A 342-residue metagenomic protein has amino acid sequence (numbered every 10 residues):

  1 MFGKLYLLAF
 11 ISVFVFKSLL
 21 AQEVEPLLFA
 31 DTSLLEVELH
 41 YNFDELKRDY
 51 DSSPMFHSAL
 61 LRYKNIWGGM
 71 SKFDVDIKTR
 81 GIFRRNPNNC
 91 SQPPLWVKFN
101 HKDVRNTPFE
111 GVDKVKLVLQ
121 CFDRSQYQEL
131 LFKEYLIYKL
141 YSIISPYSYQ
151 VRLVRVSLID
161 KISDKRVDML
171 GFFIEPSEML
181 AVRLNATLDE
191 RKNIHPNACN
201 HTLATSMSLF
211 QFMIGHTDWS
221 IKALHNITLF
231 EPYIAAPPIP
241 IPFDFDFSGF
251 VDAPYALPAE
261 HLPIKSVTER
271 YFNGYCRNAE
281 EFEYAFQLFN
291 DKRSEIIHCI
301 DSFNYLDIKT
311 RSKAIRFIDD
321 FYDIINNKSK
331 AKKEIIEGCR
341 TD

Functional and structural regions predicted by a protein language model:
M1-E23: Bacterial Sec-dependent N-terminal signal peptides
Q22-D342: Phosphate/dinucleotide-binding and metal-coordinating scaffold of catalytic cores in nucleotide-dependent enzymes
